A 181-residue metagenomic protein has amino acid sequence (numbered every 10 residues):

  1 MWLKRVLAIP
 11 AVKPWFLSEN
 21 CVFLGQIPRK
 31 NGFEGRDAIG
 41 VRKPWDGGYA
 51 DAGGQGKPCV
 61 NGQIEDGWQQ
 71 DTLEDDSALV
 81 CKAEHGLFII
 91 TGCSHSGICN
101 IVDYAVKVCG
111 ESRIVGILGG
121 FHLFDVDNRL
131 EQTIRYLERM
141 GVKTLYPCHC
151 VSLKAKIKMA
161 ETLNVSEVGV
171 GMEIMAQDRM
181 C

Functional and structural regions predicted by a protein language model:
M1-K13, G25-R36, E138-Y146, I157: Active-site HxH/HxHxD metal-binding segment of metal-dependent hydrolases
M1-S18, A160, N164-M180: Non-globular, low-confidence helical/coil segments that flank catalytic cores
A8, F23-L24, L79, I117 (+1 more regions): Generic structural hydrophobic/aromatic packing signal, biased to beta-strands
K13-E84: Active-site-proximal loop/helix segment associated with metal-binding centers of metalloenzymes
W15, K30, F121, S152 (+1 more regions): Residue-level detector of flexible, active-site-proximal loop/helix-junction positions within diverse enzyme catalytic
E19, R29, L123-D125, A176: Generic structural "secondary-structure junction" signal
D37, D125-N128, D178: Solvent-exposed, flexible loop/coil residues
G62-G169: Cap/insert and terminal regions of metallo-dependent hydrolase folds
